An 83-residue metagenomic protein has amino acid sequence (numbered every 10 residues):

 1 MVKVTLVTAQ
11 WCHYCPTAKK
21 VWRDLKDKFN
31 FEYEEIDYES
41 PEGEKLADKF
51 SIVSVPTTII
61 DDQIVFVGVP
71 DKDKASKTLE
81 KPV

Functional and structural regions predicted by a protein language model:
M1-D27: Local sequence-structure signature of Cys/Sec-based thiol-disulfide redox active-site neighborhoods
H13, P41-E42, D73: Short alpha-helical
P16-K20, K45-K49, P70: Generic recognition of short, well-ordered alpha-helical segments
K20-D27, K45, K77-K81: Replace "anionic and nucleotidyl ligands
F31-E44: Thiol-based oxidoreductase modules, predominantly thioredoxin-like and allied folds used for disulfide exchange
D48-I59: Structural micro-motif
I60-V83: Non-catalytic, surface beta->alpha helical segment in thiol-disulfide oxidoreductase systems
